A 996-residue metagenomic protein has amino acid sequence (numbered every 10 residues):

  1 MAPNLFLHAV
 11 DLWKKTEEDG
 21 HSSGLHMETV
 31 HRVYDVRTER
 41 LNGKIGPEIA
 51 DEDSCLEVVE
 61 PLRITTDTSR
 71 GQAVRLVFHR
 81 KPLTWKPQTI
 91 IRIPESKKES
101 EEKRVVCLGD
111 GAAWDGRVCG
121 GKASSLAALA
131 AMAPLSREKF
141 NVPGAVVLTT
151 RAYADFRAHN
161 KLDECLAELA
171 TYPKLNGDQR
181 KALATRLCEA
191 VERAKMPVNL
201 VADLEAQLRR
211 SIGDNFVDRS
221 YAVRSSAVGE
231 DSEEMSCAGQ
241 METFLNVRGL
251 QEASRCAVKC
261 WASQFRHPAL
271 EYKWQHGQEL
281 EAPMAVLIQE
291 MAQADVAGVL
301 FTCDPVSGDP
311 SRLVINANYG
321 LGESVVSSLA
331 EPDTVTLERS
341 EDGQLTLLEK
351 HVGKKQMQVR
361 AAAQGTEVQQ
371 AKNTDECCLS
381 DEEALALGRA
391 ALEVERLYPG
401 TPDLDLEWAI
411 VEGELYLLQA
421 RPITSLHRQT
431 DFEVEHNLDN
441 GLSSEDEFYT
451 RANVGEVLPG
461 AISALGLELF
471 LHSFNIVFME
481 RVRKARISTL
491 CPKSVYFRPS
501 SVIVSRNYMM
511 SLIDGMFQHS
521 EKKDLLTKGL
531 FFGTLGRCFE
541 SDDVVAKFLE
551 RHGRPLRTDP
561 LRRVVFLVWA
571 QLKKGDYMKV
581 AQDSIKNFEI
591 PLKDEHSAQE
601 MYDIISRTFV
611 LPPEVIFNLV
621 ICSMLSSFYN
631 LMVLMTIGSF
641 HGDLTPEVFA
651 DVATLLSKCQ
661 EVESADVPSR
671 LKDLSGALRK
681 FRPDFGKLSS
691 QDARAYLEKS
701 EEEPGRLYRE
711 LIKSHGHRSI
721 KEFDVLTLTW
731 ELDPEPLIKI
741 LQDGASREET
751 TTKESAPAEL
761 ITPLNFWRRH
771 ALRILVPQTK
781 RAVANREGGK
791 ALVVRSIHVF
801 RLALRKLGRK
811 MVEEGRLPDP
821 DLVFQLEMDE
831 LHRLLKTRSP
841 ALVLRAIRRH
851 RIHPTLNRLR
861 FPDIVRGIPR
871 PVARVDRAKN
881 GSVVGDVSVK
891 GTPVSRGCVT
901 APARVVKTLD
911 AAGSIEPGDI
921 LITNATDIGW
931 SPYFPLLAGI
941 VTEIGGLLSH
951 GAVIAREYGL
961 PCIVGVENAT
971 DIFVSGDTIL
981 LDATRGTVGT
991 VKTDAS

Functional and structural regions predicted by a protein language model:
A2-G43, E445-D446, A452-V457, I462 (+1 more regions): Protease-associated
A2-L287, V296, T374-D375, L379 (+2 more regions): N-terminal beta-alpha lobe that positions the nucleotide/phosphoryl donor in ATP/NTP-coupled carboxylate activation
L12-E102, L162, L387, P399-L404 (+6 more regions): Acidic, glycine-rich flexible loop/linker segments
D51, E57-V58, R63, D67 (+7 more regions): Extended active-site and interfacial segments that coordinate phosphate-rich ligands in large catalytic machineries
E95, E102, L126, G177-R210 (+13 more regions): Contiguous hydrophobic, helix-prone segments at protein termini that mediate membrane targeting/anchoring
R117-F156, A222-A253, M291-D333, L404-T424 (+2 more regions): Conserved phosphate/anionic-ligand binding catalytic regions in large, soluble enzymes, centered on
N246-A282, T374-R389, P422, P840-T900: Amphipathic alpha-helical
Q344-A390: Extracytoplasmic/periplasmic proteins that interact with beta-lactams or build/remodel peptidoglycan
